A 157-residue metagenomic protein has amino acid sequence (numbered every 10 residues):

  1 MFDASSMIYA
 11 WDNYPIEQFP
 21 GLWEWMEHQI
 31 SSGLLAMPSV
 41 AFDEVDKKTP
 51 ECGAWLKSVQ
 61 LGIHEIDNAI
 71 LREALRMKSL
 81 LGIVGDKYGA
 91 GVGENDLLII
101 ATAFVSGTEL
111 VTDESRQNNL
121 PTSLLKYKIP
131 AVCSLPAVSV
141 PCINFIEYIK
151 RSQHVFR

Functional and structural regions predicted by a protein language model:
M1-M37, E44-S58: Short, well-structured N-terminal submotif of metal-dependent ribonuclease cores
D3, V40, T112-S115: A short beta-strand-to-loop transition that corresponds to the Sensor-1 phosphate-sensing loop of AAA+ P-loop ATPases
W11, F19, R116-R157: Acidic, PIN/NYN-like endoribonuclease modules and their adjacent C-terminal/linker elements
L34, Q60, F104-G107, A137: Residue-level detector of structured alpha->beta connecting loops
L35, I63-E65, C142: Conserved beta-strand scaffold positions in the cores of enzyme catalytic domains, especially in NTP/NDP-utilizing
A36-S39, C133: Short internal beta-strands
V40-K78: Short, surface-exposed acidic-centric catalytic microdomains
N68-A131: Active-site neighborhoods of divalent-metal-dependent phosphate/nucleic-acid chemistry enzymes
